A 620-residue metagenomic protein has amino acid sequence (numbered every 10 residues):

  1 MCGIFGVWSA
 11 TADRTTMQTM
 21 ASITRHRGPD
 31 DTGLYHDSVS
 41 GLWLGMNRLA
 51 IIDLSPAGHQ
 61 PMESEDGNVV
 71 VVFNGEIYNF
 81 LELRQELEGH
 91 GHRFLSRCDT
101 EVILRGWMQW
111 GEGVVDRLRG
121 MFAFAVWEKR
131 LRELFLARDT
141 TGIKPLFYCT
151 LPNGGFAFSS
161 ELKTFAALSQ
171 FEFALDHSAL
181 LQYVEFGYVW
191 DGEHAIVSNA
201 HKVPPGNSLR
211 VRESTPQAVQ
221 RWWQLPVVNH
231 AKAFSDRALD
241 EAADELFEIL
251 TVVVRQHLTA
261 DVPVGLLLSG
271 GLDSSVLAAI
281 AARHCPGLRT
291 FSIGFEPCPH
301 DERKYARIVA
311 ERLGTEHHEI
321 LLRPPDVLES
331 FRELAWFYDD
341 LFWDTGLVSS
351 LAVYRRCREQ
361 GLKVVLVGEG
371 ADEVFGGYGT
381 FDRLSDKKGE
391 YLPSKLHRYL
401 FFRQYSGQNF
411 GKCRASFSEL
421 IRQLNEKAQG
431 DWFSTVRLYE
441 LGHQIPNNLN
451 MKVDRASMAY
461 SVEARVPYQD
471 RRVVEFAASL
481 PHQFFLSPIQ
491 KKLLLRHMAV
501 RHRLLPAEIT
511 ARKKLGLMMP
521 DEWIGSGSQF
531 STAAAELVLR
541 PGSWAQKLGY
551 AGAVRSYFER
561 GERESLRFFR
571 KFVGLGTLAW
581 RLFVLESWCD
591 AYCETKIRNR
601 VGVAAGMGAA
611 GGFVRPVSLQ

Functional and structural regions predicted by a protein language model:
M1-F337, S350, F613-Q620: Cysteine-centered catalytic environments shared across enzyme families
M1-I4, A167, S198-P204, T215-P216 (+3 more regions): Adenosyl-5′-phosphate
T11, A371, T380, C589: Flexible, active-site-proximal loop/turn residues at the rims of small-molecule/cofactor binding pockets and catalytic
L34, M62, F94, L118 (+7 more regions): Short clusters of hydrophobic/aromatic residues that line enzyme substrate/ligand-binding pockets
V39, L54, V70-V72, R119-V126 (+4 more regions): Conserved adenosine/adenylate-binding substructure
G67, C98-T100, F122, S160 (+10 more regions): A generic structural signal for residues located within well-ordered alpha-helices of large catalytic or ligand-binding
L272, T345-S349, K395: Short, glycine/acidic-rich beta->alpha junctions
V374-F402: A mobile, often basic/glycine-rich helix-loop segment that functions as the active-site lid/recognition loop
